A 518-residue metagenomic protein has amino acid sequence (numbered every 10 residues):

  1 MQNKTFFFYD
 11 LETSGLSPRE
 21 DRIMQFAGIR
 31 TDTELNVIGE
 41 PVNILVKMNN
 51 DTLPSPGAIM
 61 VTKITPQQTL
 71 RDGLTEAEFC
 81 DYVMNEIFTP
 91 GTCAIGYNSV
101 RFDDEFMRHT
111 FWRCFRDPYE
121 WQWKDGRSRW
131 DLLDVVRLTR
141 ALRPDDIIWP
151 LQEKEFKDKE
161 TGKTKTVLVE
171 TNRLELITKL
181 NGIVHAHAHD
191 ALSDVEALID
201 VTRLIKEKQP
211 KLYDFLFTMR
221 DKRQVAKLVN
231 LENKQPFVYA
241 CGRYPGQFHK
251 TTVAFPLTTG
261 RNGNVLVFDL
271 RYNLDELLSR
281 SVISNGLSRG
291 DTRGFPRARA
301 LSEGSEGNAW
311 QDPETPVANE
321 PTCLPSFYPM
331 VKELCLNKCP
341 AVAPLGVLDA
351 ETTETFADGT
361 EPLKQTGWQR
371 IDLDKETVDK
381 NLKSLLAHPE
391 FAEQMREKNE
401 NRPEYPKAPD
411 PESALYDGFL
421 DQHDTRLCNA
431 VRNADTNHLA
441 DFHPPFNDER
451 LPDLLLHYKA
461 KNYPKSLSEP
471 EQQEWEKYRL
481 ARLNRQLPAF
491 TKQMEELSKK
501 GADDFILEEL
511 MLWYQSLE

Functional and structural regions predicted by a protein language model:
M1-F6, R223: N-terminal accessory regions of nucleic-acid-interacting proteins
K4, D21-F26, R30-I64, N85-P210 (+6 more regions): Metal-dependent phosphoesterase core characteristic of DEDDh/y 3'-5' exonuclease domains
F8-D10, D269: Short hydrophobic beta-strand that contains or immediately precedes a catalytic carboxylate
E12-R19: Short acidic, Gly/Ser-rich segments with clustered Asp/Glu that frequently serve as metal-coordination loops in enzyme
T13, M48, D134-V136, R271-L274: Short, flexible loop/turn elements at secondary-structure junctions
T62-Y82: Metal-dependent phosphoesterase signature
F217-P296, A300: Acidic catalytic cores of enzymes that act on phosphate-bearing nucleotides/polynucleotides
E276-L278, G286-L287, G294-R297, L301-E518: Non-catalytic terminal regions of proteins
